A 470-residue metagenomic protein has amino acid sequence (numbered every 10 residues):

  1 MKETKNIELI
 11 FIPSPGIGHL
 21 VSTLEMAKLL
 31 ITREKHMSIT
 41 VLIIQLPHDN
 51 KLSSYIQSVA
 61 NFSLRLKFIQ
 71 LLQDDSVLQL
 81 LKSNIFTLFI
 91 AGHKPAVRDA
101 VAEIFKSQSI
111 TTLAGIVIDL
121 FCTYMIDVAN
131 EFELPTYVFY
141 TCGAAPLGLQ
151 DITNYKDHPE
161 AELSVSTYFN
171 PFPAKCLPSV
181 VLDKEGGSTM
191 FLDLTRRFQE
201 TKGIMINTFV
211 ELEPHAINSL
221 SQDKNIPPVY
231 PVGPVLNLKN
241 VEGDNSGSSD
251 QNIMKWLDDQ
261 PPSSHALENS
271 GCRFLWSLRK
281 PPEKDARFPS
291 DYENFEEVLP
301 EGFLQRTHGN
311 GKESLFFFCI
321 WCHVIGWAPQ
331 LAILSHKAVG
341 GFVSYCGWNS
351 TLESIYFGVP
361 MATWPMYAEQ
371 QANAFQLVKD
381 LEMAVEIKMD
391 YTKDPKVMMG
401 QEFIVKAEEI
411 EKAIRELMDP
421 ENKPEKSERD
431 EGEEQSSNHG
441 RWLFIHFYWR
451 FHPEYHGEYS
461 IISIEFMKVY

Functional and structural regions predicted by a protein language model:
M1-Y470: Glycosyltransferase specificity loop/lid
